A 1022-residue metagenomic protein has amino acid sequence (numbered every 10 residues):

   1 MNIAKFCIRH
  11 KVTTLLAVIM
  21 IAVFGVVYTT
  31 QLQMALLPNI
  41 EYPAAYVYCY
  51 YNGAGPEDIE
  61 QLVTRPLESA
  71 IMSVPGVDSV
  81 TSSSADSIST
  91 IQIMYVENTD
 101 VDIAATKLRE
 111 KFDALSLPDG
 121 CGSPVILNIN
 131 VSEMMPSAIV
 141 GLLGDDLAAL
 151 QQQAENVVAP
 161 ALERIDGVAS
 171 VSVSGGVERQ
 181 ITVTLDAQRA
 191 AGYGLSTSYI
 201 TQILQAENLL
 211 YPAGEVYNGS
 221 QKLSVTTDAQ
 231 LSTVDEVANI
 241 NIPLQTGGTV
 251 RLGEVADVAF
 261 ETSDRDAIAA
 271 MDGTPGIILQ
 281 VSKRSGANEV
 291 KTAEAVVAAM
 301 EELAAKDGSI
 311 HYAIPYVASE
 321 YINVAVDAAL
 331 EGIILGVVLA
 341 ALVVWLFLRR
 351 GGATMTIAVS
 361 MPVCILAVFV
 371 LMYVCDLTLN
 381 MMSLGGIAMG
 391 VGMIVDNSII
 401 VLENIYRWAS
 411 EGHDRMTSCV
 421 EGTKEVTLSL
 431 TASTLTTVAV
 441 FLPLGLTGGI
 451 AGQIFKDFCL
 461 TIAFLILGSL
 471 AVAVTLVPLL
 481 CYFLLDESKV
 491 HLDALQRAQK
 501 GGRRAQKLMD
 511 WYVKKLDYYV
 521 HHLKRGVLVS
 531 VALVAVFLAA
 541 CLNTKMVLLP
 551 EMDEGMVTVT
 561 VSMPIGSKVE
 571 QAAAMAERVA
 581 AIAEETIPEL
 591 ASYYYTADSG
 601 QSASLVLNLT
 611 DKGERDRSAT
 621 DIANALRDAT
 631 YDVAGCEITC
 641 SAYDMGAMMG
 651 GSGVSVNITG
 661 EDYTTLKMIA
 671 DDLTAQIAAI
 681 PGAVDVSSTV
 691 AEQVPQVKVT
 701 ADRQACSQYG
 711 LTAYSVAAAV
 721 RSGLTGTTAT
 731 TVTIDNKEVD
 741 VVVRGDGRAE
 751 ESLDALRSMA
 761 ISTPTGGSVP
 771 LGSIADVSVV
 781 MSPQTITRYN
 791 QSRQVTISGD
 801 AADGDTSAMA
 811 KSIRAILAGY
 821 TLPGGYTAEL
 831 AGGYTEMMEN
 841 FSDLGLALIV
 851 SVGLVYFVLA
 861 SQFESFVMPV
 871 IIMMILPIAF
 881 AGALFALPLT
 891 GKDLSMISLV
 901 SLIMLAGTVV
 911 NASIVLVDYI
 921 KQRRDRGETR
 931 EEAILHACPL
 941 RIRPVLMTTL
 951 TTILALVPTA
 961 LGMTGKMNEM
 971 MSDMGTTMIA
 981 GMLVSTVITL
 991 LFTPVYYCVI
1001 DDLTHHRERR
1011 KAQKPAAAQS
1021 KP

Functional and structural regions predicted by a protein language model:
M1-M34, K424-V426, R497-P550, L607 (+2 more regions): Signature of alpha-helical transmembrane segments and their immediate interfacial
F6, L37, A45-Y48, T90 (+9 more regions): Extracytoplasmic/periplasmic membrane-proximal domains and adjacent transmembrane bundles of envelope biogenesis
V12, I19-G55, D113-G120, I165 (+9 more regions): Transmembrane helices with small-residue packing motifs
G25-T30, A35, Y46, V338-R407 (+6 more regions): Hydrophobic transmembrane alpha-helices and their membrane-interface caps in long multi-pass transport proteins
M34-A45, T81-S87, C121-G144, S172-E178 (+13 more regions): Flexible hinge/switch segments at interdomain interfaces of large molecular machines
I59-V131, Q188-L209, Q230, Q571-M649 (+1 more regions): Solvent-exposed, membrane-proximal periplasmic/extracellular interface segments of envelope transport and secretion
I322, V326, L402, R407-L435 (+4 more regions): Helix-loop junctions and hydrophobic alpha-helical segments within the transmembrane domains of large membrane
V391-I405, V426-L446, Q453-A498, L605 (+6 more regions): Transmembrane alpha-helices and their membrane-interface boundaries in multi-pass membrane transporters and channels
